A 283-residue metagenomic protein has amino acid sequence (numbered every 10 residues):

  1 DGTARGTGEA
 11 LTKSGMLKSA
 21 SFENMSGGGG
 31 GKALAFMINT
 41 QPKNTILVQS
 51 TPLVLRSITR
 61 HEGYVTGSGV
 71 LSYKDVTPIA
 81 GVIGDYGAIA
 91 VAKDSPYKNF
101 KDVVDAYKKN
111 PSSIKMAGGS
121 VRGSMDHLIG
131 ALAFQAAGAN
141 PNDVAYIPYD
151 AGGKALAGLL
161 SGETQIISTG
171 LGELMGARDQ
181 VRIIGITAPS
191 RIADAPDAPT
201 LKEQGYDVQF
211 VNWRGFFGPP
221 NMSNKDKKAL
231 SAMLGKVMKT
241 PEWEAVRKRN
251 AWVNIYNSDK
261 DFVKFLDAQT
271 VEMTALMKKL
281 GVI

Functional and structural regions predicted by a protein language model:
D1-R214: Conserved hydrophobic/amphipathic secondary-structure segments that form or flank ligand- or partner-binding grooves
L17, S95, M222, K239-E242: Alpha-helical structural elements of signaling/regulatory helical domains
S57, F217, Y256: A short acidic, helix-capping loop that chelates divalent metal ions and anchors anionic groups
K98, K154, P196, N221-D226 (+2 more regions): Residue-level signal for the nucleotide or nucleotide-sugar donor/cofactor binding architecture
V144-Y149, F217-G218, K260-F265: Short linear loop/turn motifs
V208-P220, K225-A229: Small-residue transmembrane helix packing/gating motifs
N224-I283: An extracytoplasmic/periplasmic, membrane-proximal ligand-sensing/linker region
